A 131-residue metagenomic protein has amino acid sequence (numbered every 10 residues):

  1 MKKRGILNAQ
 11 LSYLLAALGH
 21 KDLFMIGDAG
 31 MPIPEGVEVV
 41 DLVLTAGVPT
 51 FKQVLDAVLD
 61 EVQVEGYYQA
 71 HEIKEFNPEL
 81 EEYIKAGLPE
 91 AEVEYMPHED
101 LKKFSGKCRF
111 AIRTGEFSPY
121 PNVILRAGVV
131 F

Functional and structural regions predicted by a protein language model:
M1-V37, D41-L44: Long, hydrophobic N-terminal alpha-helical segment
S12-L14, E99-K102, C108-G115: A generic local secondary-structure boundary/capping motif
G19-D22, G36-V37, Q63-V64, E90 (+2 more regions): Short coil/turn connectors at secondary-structure junctions
M25-G27, Q69, E92-P97, I112-T114 (+1 more regions): General beta-strand structural signal in soluble alpha/beta enzymes
V37-G66: A phosphate-binding glycine/aspartate-rich beta-alpha loop in the early core of alpha/beta enzymes
A46-P49, H98-F104, S118: A short acidic, often aromatic-flanked loop/helix-cap motif at beta-alpha or helix-coil junctions that lines enzyme
V58-F104: Mid-chain, well-packed structural core segment of small domains
C108-F131: C-terminal edge-of-domain segments
